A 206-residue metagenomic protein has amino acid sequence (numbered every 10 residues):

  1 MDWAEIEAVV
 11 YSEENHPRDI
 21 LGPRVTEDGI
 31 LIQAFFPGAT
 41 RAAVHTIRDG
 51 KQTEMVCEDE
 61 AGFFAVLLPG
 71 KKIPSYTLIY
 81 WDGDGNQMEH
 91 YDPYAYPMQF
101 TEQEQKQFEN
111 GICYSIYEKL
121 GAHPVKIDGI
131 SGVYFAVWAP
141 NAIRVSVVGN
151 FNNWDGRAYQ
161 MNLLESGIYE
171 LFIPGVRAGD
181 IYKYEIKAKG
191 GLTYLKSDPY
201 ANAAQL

Functional and structural regions predicted by a protein language model:
M1-E27, E58-A139, W154, L163-L206: The feature marks proteins involved in alpha-glucan
F35-R41, I73, W138-V145: Short proline/glycine-enriched turn/loop motifs at strand-loop junctions of beta-rich domains
A39, G50-K51, I168: N-terminal glycine-rich, Lys/His-bearing helix-loop that initiates the first secondary-structure elements of many
A42-V44, V145-V147, Y182: Short beta-strand elements bearing conserved aromatic residues within extracellular beta-rich modules
T46-Q52, G83, N150-D155, K189: Change "in extracellular beta-sheet-rich domains … of secreted and cell-surface proteins" to "in beta-sheet-rich domains
